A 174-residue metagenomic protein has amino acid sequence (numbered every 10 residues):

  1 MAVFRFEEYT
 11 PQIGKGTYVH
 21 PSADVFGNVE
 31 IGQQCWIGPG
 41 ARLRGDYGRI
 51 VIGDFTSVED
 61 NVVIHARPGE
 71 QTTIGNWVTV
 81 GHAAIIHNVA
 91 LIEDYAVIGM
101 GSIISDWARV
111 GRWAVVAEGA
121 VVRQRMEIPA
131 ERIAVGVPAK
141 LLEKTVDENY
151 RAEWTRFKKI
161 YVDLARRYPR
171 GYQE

Functional and structural regions predicted by a protein language model:
M1-Q12, D46-R49, D54, D60-V62 (+4 more regions): Glycine-rich hexapeptide-repeat left-handed beta-helix
A2-I37: N-terminal segments that cap or nucleate solenoid repeat domains
I31-F55: Generic amphipathic, hydrophobic interface segment in small proteins and small subunits
